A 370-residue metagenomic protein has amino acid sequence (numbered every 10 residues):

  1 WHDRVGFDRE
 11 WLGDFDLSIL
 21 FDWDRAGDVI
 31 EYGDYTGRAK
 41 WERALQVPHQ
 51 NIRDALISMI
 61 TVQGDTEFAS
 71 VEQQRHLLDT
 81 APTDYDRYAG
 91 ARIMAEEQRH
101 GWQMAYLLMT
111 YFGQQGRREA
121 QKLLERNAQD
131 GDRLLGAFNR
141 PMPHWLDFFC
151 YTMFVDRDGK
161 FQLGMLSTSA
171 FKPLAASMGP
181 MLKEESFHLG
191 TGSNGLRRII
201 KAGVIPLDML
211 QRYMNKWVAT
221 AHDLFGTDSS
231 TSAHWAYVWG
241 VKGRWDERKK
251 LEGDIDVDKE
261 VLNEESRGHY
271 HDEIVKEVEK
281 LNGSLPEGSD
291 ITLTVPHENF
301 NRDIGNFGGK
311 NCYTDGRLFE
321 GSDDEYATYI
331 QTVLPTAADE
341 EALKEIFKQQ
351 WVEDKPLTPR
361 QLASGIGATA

Functional and structural regions predicted by a protein language model:
W1-Y88, T110-M142, L146, F225-A370: Terminal targeting/low-complexity segments that flank the catalytic cores of oxidoreductases
Q63-V71, I93-L108, N127-G131, T152-K160 (+2 more regions): Alpha-helical transition-metal enzyme core signature, strongest for iron centers
L77, M165-L166: Alpha-solenoid HEAT/Armadillo-like helical repeat scaffolds in large eukaryotic proteins
M109-T110, K201: Short, surface-exposed basic-aromatic patches at helix termini and helix-loop junctions that form
H144-C150, F161: Active-site-adjacent structural elements in folded domains
G159-L163, I274: Hydrophobic alpha-helical core bundles mediating ligand binding, dimerization, or RNAP-core interactions
S169-T220: Glycine- and acidic-residue-rich phosphate-binding/metal-coordinating active-site segment common to enzymes that handle
